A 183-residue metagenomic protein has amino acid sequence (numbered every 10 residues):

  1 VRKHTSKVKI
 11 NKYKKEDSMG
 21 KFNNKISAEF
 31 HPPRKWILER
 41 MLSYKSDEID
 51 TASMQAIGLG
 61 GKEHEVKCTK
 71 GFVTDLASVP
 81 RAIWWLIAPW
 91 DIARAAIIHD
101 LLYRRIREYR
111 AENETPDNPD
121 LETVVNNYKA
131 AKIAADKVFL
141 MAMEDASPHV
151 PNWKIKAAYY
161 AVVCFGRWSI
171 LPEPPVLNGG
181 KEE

Functional and structural regions predicted by a protein language model:
K12-E183: Extended terminal accessory/targeting regions
